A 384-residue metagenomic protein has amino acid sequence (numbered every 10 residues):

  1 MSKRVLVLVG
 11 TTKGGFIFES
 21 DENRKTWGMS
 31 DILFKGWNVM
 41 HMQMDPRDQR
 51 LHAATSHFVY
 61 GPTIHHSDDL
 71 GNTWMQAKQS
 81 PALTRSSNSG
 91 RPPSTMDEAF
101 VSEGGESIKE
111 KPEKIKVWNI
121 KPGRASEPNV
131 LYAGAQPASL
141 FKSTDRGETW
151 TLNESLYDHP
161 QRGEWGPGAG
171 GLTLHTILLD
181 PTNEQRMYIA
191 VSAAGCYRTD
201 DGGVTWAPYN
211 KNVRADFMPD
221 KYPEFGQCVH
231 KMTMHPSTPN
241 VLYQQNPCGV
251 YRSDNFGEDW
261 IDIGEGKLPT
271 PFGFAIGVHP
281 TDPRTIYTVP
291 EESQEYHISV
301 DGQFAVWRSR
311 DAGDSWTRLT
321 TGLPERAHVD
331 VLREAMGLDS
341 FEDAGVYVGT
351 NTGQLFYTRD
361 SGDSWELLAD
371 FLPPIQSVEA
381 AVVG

Functional and structural regions predicted by a protein language model:
M1-G384: Extracellular glycan-interacting surfaces
